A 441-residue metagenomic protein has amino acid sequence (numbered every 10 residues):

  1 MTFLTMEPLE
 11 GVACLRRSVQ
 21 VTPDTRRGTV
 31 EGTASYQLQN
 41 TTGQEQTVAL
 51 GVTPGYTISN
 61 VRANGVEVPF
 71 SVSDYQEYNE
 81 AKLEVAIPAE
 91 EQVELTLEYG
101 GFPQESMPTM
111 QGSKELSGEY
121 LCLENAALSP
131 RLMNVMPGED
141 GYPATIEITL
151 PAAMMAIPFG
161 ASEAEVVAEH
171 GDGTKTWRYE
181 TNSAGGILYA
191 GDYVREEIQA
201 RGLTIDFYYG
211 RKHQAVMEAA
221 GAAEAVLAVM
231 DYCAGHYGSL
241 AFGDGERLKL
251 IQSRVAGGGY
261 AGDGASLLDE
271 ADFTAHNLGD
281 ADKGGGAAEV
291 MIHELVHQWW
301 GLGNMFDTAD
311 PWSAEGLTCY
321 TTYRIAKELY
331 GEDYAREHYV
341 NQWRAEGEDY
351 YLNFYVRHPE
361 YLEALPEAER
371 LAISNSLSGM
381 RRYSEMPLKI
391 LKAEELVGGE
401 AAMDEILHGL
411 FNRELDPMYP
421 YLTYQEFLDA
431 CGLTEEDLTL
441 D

Functional and structural regions predicted by a protein language model:
M1-E31, S59: N-terminal, polar/Ser/Thr-rich
V30-P54: Ligand-binding face of N-terminal immunoglobulin V-set domains in extracellular IgSF glycoproteins
S35, E98-D192: Extended, low-hydrophobicity, Ser/Thr/Pro/Gly-biased non-transmembrane segments
E45-V68, P143, T149, A153-M155: Solvent-exposed beta-hairpin/edge-strand motifs
T53-E115, E169, G173-T176: A surface-exposed beta-strand-loop module
I146, I198-Q298, L302-P311, T321: Juxtacatalytic substrate-recognition/specificity segment
A215, D333-A335, R370-L371, G379-D441: Amphipathic alpha-helical substructures
E315-L388, L396, E414-P417: Acidic/His/Gly-enriched intrinsically disordered linker/tail segments that often contain short helix/coil "MoRF-like"
